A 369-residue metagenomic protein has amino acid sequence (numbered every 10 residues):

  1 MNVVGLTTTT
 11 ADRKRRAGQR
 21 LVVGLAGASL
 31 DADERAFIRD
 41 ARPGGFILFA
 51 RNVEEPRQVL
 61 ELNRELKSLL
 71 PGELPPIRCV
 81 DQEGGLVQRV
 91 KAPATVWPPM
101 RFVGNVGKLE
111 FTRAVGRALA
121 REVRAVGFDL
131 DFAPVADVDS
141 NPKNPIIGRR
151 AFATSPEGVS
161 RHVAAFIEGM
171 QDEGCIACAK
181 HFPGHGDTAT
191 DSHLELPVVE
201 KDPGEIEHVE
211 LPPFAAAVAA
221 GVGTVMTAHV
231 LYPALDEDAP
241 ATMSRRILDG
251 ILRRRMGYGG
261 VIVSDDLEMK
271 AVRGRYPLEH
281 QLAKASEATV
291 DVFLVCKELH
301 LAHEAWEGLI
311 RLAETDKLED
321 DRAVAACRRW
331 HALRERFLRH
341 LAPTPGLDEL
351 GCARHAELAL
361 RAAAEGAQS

Functional and structural regions predicted by a protein language model:
M1-A41, R255, R273-S369: Preference for extracellular/luminal or secreted protein segments
M1-A94, S369: N-terminal hydrophobic targeting/anchoring segments and the immediately downstream early-domain regions of hydrolases
G24, R51-G72, P76, L86-Q88 (+2 more regions): Second-shell residues forming the walls of enzyme active-site clefts
A28, F49-N52, F102-E110, G148-S155 (+2 more regions): Second-shell loop/turn segments in exported
G45-R51, D129-D137, T289-F293: Divalent metal-dependent hydrolysis catalytic cores, especially in the metallo-beta-lactamase
E54-L62, G104-R121, A153-R161, G204-V209: Glycine-rich anion/phosphate-binding loops
D81, L119-D129: Acidic-leg catalytic submotif of subtilisin-like serine proteases
K91-N105, N141-F152, H193-L194: Surface-exposed, active-site-proximal loop segments in enzymatic domains
